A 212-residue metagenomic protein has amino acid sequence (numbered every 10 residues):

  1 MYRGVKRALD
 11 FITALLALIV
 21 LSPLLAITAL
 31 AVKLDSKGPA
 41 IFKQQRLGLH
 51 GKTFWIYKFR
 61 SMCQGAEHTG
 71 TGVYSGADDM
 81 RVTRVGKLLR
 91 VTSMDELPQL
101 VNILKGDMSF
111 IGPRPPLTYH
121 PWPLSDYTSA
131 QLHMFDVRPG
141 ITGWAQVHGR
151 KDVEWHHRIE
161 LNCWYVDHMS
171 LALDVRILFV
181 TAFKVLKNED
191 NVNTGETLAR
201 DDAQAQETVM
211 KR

Functional and structural regions predicted by a protein language model:
M1-A66, N102, L171, R176-R212: A hydrophobic, helix-centered structural microdomain
M1-L15, K43-Q44, V73-G76, Q146 (+1 more regions): Glycine-rich flexible loop motifs, especially short His-Gly-Gly/GGXG/HXGH segments used as catalytic or interaction
T28, F42-K43, G70-T71, I111-P113 (+3 more regions): Short, hydrophobic secondary-structure boundary micro-motifs
Q44-Q45, Q99, Q131, Q146: Glutamine-centric residue-chemistry signal
F54-M80, R84-K87: Acidic, Ser/Thr-rich low-complexity segments on the non-lumenal side of membrane proteins
W55, I141-G143, I159: Envelope-exposed proteins and targeting segments
S75-R138, L178-T181: A short, structured surface patch at a secondary-structure boundary
M134-D152: Long, charge-enriched, surface-exposed interaction segments in small proteins/subunits
